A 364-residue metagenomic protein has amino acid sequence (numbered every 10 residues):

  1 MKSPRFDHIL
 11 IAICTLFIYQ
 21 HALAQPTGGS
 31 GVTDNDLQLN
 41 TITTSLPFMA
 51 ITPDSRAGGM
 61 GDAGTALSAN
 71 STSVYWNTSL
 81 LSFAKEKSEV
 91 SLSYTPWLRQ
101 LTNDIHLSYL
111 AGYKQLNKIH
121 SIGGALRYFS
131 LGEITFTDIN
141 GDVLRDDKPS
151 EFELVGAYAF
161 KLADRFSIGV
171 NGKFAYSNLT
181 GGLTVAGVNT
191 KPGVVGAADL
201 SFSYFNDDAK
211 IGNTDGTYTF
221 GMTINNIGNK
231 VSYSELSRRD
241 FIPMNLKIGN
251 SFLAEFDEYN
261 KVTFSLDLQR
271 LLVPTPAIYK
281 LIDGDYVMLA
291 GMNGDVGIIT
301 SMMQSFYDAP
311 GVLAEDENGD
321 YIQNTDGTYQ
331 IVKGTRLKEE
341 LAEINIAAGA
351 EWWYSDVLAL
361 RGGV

Functional and structural regions predicted by a protein language model:
M1-T27: Bacterial Sec-dependent N-terminal signal peptides
Q25-V364: Subset of outer-membrane beta-barrel
